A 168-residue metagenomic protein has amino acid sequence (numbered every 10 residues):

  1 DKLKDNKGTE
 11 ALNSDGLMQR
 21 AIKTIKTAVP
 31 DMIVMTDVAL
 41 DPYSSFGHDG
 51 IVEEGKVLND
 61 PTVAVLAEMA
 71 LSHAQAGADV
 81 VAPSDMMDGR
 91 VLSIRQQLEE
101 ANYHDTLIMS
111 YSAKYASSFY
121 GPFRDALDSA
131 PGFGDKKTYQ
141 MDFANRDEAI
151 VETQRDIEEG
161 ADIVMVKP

Functional and structural regions predicted by a protein language model:
D1-P168: Alpha/beta enzyme core
